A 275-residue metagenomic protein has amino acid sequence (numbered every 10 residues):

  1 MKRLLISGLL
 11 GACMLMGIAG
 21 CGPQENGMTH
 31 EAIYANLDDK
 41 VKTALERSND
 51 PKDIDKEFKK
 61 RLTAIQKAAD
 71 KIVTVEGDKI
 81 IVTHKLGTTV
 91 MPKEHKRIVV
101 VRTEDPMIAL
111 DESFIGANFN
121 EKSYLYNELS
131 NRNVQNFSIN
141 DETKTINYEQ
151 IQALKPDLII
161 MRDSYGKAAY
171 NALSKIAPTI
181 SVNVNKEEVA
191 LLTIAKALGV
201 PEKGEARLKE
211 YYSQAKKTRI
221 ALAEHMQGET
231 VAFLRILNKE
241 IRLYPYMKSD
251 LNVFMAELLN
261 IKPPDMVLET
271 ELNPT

Functional and structural regions predicted by a protein language model:
M1-N26: Sec-dependent N-terminal signal peptides of Gram-positive bacterial secreted proteins and lipoproteins
C21-T103, G204-L234: Bacterial Sec-exported substrate-binding components of ABC uptake systems
I54, R61, T103-P106, N147 (+7 more regions): Stable alpha-helical elements in mature extracytoplasmic
H84-K85, I139-Y148, E269-T275: Short helix-initiation/N-cap motifs at beta->coil->alpha
V99-Q150: A short, structured surface patch at a secondary-structure boundary
T103, A109, Y170-E205, M226-Q227: Charged, glycine-enriched surface loops/patches that mediate electrostatic binding to polyanionic ligands
Q150-M161, P178, T275: Proline-aspartate-enriched helix->loop->beta-strand connector
L243-P274: Alpha-helical, coiled-coil/dimerization segments enriched in small aliphatic residues
